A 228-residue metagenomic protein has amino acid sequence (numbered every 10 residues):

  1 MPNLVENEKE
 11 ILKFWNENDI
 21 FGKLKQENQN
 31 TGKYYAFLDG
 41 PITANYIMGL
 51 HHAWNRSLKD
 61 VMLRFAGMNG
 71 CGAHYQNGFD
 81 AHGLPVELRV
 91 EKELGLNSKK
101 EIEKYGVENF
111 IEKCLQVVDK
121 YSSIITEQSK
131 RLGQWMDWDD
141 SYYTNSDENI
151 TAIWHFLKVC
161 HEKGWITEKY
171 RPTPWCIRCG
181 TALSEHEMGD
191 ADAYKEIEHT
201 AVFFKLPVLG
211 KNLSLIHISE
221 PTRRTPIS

Functional and structural regions predicted by a protein language model:
M1-L215, S219, R224: N-terminal, positively charged nucleic-acid-binding surface of large information/translation enzymes
I227-S228: Short, ordered, surface-exposed loop/turn motifs in non-cytosolic proteins
